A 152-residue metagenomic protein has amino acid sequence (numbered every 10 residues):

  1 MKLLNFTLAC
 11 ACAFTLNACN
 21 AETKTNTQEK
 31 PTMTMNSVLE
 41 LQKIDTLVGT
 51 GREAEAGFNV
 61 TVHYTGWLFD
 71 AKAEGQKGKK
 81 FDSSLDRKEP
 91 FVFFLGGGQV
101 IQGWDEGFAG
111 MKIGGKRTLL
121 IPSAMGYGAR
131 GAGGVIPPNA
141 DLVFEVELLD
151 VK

Functional and structural regions predicted by a protein language model:
K2-K152: Cross-family detector of peptidyl-prolyl cis-trans isomerase
